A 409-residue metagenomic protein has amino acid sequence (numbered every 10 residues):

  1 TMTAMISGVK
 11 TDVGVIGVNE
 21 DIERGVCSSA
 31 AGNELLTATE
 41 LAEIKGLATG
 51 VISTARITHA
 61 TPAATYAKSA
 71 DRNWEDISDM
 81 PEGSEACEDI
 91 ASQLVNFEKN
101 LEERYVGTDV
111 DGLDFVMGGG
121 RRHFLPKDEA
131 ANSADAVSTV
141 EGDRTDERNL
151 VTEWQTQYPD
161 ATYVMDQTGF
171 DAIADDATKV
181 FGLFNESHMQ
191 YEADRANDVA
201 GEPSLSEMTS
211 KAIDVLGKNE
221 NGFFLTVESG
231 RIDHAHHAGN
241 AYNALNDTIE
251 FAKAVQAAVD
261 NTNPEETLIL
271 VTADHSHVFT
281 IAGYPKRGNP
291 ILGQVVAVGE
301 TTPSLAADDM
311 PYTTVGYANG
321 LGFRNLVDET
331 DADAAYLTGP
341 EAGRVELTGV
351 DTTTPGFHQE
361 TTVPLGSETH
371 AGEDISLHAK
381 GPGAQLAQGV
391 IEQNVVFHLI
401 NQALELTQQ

Functional and structural regions predicted by a protein language model:
T1-S78, C87, A91, E103: Active-site nucleophile/metal-coordination loop of metallo-enzymes that catalyze phosphate/sulfate and related
T1-T3, H59-Q408: A post-motif C-terminal structural segment
